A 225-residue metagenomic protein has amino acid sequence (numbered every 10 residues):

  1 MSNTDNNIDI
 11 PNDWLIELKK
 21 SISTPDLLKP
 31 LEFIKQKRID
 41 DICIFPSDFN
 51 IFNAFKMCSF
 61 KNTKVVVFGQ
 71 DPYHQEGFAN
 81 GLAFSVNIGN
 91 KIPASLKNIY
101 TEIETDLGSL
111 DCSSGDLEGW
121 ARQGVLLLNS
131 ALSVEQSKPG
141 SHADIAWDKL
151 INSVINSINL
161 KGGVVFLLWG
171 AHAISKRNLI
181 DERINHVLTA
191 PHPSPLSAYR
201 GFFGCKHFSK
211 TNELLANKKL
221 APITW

Functional and structural regions predicted by a protein language model:
N6-K19: Generic N-terminal amphipathic, Lys/Arg-enriched alpha-helix
E17-L168, H172-S175, I180, H186-T189 (+3 more regions): A polyanion-binding, active-site-adjacent surface
F202: C-terminal substrate-binding/active-site "lid" region of AdoMet-derived donor-dependent transferases
